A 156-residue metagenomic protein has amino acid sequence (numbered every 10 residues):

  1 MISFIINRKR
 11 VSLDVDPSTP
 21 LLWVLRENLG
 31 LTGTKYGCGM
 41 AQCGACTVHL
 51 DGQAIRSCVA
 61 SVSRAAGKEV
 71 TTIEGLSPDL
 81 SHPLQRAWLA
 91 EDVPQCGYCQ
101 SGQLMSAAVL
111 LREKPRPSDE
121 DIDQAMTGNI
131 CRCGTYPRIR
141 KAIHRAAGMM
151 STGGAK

Functional and structural regions predicted by a protein language model:
M1-K156: Signature of N-terminal electron-transfer/Fe-S-associated modules in redox systems
